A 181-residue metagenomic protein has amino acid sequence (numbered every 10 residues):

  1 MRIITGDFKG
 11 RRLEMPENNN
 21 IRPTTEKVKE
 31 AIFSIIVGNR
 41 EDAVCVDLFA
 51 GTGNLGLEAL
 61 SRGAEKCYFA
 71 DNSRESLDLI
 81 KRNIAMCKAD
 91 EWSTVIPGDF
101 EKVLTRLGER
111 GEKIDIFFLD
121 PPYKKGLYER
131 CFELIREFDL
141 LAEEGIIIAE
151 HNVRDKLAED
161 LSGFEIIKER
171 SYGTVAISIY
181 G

Functional and structural regions predicted by a protein language model:
M1-G181: Class I S-adenosyl-L-methionine-dependent methyltransferase catalytic core
